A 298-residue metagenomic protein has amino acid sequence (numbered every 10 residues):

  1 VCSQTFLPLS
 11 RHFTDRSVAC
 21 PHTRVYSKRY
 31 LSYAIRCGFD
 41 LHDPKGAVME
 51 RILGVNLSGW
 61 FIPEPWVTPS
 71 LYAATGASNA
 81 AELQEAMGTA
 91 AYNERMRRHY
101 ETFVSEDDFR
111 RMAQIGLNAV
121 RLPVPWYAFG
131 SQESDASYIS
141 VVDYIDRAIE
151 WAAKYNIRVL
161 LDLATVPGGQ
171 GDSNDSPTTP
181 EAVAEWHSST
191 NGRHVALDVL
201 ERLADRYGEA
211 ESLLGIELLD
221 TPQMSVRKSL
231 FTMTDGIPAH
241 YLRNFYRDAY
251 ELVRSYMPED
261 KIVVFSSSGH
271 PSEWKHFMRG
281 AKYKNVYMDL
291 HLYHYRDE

Functional and structural regions predicted by a protein language model:
Q4-F6: Charged/polar low-complexity intrinsically disordered segments
H12-D15, H22, Y26, Y30: Intrinsic-disorder-associated, low-complexity terminal segments enriched in Asp/Asn/His/Tyr and depleted of Lys/Arg
S27-L117: N-terminal carbohydrate-binding accessory modules
R51, P65, G169-E298: Active-site region of glycoside hydrolase catalytic domains
A74-R95, S134-Y138, D172-T190: Aromatic- and acidic-residue-enriched carbohydrate-binding clefts of CAZyme catalytic domains
Y100-A119, A136-T165, D175-G215: An active-site-proximal structural segment forming one wall of the substrate-binding cleft that immediately precedes
